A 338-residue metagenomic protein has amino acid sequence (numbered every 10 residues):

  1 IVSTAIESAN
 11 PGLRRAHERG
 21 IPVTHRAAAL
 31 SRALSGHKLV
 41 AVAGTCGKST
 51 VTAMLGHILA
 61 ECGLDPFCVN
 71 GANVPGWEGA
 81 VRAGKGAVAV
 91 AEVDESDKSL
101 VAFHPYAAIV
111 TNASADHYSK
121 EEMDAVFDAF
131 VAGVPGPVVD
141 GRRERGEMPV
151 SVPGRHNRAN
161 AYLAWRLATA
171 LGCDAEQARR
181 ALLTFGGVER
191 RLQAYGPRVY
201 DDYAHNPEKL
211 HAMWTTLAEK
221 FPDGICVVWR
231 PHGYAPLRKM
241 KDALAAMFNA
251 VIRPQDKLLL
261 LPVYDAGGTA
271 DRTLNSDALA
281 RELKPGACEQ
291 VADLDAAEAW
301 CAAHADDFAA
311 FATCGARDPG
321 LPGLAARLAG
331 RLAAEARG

Functional and structural regions predicted by a protein language model:
I1-S3, A91-E92, V110, V227 (+2 more regions): Redox-cofactor binding/interface segments in oxidoreductases and associated redox assembly factors
T4-P137, R142-G146, W165-A168: Phosphate-binding loop of NTP-binding sites
A29-A33, E144-M148, A266-G267, L294-A299: A short acidic, often aromatic-flanked loop/helix-cap motif at beta-alpha or helix-coil junctions that lines enzyme
G47, N157, N206: Nucleotide-sugar-dependent glycosyltransferase donor-binding/catalytic pocket residues
A53, D128, G154, L163-G338: ATP-dependent carboxylate-amine ligase
P149-R155: A short glycine-threonine-serine/GTX helix/turn-capping micro-motif
